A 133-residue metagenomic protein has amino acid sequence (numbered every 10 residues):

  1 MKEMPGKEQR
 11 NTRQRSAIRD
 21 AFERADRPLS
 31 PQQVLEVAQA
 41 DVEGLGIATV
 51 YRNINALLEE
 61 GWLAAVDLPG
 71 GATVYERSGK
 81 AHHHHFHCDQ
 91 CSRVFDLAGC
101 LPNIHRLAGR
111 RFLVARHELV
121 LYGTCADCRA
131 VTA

Functional and structural regions predicted by a protein language model:
M1-D20: Short alpha-helical segments that sit at the start of domains
R13, R24-S30: Short capping segments at the starts of secondary-structure elements
A17-A25, V37: Short amphipathic alpha-helical elements of helix-turn-helix/winged-helix folds
S30-E43: DNA-recognition alpha helix
G46-I47: Short coil turns linking two alpha-helices in DNA-binding domains
V50-E60: Basic amphipathic alpha-helical segments that dock to polyanions
W62-A65, P69-A133: Non-DNA-binding regulatory cores of transcription-related proteins, predominantly C-terminal effector-binding
